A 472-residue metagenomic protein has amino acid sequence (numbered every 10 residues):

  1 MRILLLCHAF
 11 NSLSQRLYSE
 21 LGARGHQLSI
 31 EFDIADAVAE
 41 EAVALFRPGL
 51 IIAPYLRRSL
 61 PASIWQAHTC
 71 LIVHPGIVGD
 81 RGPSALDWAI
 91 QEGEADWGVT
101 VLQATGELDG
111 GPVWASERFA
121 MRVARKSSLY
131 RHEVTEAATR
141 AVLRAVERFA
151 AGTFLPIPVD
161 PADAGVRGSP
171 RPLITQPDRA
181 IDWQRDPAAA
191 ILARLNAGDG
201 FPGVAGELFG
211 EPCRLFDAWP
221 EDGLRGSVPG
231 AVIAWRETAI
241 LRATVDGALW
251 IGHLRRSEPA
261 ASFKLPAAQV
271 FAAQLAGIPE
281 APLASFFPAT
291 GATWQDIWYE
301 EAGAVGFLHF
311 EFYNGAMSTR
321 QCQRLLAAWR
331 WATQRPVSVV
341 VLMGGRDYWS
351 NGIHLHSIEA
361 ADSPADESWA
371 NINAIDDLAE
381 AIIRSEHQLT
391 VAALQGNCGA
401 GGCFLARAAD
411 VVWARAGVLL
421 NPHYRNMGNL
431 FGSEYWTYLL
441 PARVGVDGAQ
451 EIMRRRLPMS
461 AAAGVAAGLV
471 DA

Functional and structural regions predicted by a protein language model:
M1, L5-A9, P177-W294: An anion-binding loop in the catalytic cleft
R2-L4, P54-P170: Donor/substrate-binding cores of folate-linked one-carbon enzymes
G25-V38: A short beta-strand-loop structural module common to alpha/beta enzyme folds
A145, F431, G468-A472: C-terminal long alpha-helix characteristic of the crotonase
S262-M343: Conserved CoA-thioester-binding segment of acyl-CoA-metabolizing enzymes
P288-W298, G303, M453-A472: Amphipathic alpha-helical segments at domain termini/boundaries
G303-L308, Q321-D366, D377-V391, R415-L419: A structural preference for short, pocket-lining loop segments at secondary-structure junctions
G399-E451: CoA-thioester-processing core
